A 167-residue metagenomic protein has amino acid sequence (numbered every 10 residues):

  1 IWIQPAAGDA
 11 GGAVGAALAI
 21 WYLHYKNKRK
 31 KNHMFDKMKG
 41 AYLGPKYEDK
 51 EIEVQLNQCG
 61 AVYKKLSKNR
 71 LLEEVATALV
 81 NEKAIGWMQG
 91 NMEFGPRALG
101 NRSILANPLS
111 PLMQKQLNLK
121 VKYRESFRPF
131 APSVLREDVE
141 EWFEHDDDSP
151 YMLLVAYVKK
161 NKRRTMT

Functional and structural regions predicted by a protein language model:
W2-T167: Flexible beta->alpha loop and helix N-cap segments adjacent to enzyme active/binding sites
